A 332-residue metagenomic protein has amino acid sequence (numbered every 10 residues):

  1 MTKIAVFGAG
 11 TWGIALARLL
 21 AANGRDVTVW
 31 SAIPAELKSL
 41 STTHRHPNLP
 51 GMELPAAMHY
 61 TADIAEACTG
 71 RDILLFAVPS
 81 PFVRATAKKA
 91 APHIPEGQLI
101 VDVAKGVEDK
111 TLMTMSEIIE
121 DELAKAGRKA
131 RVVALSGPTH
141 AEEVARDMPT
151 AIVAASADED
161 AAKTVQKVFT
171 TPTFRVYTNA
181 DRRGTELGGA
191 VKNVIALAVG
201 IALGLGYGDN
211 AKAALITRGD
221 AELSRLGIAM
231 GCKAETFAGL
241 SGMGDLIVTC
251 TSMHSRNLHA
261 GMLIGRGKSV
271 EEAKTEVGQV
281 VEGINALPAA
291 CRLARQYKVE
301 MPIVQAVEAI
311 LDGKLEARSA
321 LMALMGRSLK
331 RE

Functional and structural regions predicted by a protein language model:
M1-E53, H59-A62: NAD(P)+-binding Rossmann beta1-loop-alpha1 motif at the extreme N-terminus of oxidoreductases
G10, I14, W30, P34 (+21 more regions): Electropositive phosphate-/nucleotide-binding environments in soluble metabolic enzymes
L54, Y60-D147, V165: Rossmann-like NAD(P)(H) cofactor-binding subdomain of soluble oxidoreductases
F82, H93, I118, L123-R131 (+2 more regions): Internal alpha-helical scaffold of NAD(P)-dependent oxidoreductase catalytic cores
D102, R131-S136, V176-A180, G239 (+1 more regions): General beta-strand structural signal in soluble alpha/beta enzymes
V199-L203, I228-A238, G242-E332: NAD(P)-dependent Rossmann-like dehydrogenase/reductase catalytic/cofactor-binding core
